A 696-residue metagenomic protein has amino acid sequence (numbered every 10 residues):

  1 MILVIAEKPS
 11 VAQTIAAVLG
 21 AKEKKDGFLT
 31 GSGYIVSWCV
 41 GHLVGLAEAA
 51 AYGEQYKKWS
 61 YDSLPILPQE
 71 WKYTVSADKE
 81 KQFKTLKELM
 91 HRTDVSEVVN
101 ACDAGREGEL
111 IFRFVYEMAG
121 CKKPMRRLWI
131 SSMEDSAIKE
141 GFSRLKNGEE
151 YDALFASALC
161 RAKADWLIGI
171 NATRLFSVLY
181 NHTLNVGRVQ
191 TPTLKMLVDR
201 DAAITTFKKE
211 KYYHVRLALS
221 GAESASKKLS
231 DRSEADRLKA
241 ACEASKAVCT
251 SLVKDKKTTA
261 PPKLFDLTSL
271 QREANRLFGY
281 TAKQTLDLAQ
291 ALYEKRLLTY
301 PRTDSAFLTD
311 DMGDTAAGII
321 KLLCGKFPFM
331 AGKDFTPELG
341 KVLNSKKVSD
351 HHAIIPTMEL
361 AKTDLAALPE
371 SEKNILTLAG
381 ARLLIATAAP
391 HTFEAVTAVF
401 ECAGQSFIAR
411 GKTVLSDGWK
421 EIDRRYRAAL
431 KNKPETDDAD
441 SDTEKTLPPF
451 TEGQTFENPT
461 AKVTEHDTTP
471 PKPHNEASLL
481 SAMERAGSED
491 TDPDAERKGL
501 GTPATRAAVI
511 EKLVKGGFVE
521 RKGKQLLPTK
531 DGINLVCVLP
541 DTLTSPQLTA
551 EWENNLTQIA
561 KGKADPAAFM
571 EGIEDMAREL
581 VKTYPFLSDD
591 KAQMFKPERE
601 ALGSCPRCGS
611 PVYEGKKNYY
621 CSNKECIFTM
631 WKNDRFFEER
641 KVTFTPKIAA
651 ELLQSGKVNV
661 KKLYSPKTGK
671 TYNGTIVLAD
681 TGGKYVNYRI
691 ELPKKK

Functional and structural regions predicted by a protein language model:
M1, A101-A104, N181-T183, K254-K263 (+3 more regions): Conserved short loop/turn motifs at secondary-structure junctions
M1-A162, W166, R427, P470: Intrinsically disordered, low-complexity regulatory segments
I2-L3, K79, M90, T173 (+3 more regions): Basic, low-complexity terminal or inter-domain segments flanking catalytic cores
P9-A16, G33-V36, V40, S76-K87 (+18 more regions): Amphipathic alpha-helical transducer elements in NTP-driven molecular machines
D135-L217, K254-T258: C-terminal or mid-to-C-terminal helical accessory/interaction module adjacent to the motor/catalytic core
Y213-A218, V396-F400: Short polybasic amphipathic segments
R232-F265, Q271: Metal- or metallocofactor-binding catalytic centers and their adjacent structured scaffolds across diverse enzyme
